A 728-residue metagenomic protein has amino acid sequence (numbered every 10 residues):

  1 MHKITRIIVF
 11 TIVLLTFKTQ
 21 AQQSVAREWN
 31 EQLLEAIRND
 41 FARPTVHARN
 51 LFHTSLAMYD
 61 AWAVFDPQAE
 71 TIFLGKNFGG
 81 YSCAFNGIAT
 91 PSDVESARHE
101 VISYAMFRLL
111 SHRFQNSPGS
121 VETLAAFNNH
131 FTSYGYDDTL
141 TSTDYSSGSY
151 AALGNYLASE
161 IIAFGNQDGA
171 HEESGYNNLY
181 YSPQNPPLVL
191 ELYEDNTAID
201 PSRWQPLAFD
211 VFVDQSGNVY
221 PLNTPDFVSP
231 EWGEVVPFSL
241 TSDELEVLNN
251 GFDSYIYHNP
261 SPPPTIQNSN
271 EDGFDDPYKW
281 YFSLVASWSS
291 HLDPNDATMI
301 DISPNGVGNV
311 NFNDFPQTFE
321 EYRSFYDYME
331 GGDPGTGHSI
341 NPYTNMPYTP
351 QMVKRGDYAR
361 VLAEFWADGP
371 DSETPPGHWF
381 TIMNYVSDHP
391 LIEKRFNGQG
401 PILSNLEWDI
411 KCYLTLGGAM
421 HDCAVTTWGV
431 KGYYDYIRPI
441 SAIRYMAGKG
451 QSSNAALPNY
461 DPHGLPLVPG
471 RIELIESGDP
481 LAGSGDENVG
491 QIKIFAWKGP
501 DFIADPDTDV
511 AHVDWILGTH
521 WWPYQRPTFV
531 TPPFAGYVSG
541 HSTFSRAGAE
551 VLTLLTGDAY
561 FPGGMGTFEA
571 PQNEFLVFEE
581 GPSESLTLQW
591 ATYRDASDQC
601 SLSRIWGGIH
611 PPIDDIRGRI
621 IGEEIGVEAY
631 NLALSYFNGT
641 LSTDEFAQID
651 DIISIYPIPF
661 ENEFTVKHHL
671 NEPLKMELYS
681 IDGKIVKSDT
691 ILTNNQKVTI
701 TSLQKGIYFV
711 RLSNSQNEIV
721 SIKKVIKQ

Functional and structural regions predicted by a protein language model:
H2-F10: Sec-dependent signal peptide recognition, specifically the positively charged N-region followed immediately by
K3, L15, V46, S601 (+1 more regions): Short alpha-helical segments used as structural interaction elements across diverse proteins
I12-T19, W62: Residue-level signal for alpha-helical transmembrane segments in multi-pass membrane proteins
L15-K18, D644-Q728: C-terminal outer-membrane/trafficking sorting elements
Q22-G639: Acidic/polar surface patches and capping/hinge elements
